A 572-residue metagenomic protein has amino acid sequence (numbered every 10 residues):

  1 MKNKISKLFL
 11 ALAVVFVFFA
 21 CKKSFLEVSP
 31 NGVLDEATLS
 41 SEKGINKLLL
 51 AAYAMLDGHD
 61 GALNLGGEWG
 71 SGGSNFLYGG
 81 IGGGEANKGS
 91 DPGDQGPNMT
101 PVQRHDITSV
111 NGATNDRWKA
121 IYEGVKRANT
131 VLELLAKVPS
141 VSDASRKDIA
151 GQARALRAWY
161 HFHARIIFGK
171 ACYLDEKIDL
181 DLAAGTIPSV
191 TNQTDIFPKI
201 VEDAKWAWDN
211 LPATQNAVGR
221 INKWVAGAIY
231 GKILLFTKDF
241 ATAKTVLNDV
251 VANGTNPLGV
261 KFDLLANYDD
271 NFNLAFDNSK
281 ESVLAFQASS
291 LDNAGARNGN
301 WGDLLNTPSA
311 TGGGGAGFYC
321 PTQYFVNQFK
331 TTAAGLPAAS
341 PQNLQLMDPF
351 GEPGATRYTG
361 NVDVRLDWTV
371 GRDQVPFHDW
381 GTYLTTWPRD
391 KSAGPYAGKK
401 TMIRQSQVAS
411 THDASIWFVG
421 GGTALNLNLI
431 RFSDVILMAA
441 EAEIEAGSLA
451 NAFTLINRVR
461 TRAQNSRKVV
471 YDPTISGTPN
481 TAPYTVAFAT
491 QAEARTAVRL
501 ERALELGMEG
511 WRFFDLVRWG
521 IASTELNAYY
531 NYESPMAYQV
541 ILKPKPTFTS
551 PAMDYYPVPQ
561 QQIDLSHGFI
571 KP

Functional and structural regions predicted by a protein language model:
K2-I5, F18-K43, I200, G231 (+5 more regions): Bacterial Sec-dependent N-terminal signal peptides
F19-K22, Y78, G89, I121-G124 (+5 more regions): Long, intrinsically disordered, low-complexity segments
C21-N75, Y556-P572: Membrane-proximal, proline-rich intrinsically disordered regions
E42, N46-L50, A54-D60, G89-F168 (+8 more regions): Conserved, well-structured interaction surfaces
D94-R104, D348-R431: Flexible, polar/acidic helix-loop-strand segments at domain edges
Y173, K177-L180, A184-L274: Hydrophobic, small-residue-rich alpha-helical packing segments that form membrane-like cores
